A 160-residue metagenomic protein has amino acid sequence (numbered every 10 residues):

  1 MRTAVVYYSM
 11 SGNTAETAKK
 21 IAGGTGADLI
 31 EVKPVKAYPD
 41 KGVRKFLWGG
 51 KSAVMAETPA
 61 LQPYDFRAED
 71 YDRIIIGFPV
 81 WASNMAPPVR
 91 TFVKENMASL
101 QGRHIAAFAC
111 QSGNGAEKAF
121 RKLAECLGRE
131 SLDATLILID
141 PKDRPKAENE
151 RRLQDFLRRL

Functional and structural regions predicted by a protein language model:
M1-I76, S83-M85, R90-K94, Q101 (+1 more regions): N-terminal beta1-alpha1-beta2 submodule of the flavodoxin-like/Rossmannoid cofactor-binding fold
S11, K36, W81-S83, S112-N114 (+1 more regions): Solvent-exposed loop/turn segments at secondary-structure junctions within structured extracellular/periplasmic domains
I76-G77, A107: Redox-cofactor binding/interface segments in oxidoreductases and associated redox assembly factors
M85, A116, F120, N149: Conserved donor sugar-nucleotide recognition element shared by glycan-biosynthetic enzymes
A98-Q101, G128-R129: Arginine/glycine-rich "motif VI" loop of SF2 helicases in the C-terminal RecA-like domain
A106-I139: Short, glycine-/small-residue-rich phosphate/pyrophosphate-handling segment
S131-L160: Glycine-rich phosphate/pyrophosphate-binding loop and the adjoining helix
